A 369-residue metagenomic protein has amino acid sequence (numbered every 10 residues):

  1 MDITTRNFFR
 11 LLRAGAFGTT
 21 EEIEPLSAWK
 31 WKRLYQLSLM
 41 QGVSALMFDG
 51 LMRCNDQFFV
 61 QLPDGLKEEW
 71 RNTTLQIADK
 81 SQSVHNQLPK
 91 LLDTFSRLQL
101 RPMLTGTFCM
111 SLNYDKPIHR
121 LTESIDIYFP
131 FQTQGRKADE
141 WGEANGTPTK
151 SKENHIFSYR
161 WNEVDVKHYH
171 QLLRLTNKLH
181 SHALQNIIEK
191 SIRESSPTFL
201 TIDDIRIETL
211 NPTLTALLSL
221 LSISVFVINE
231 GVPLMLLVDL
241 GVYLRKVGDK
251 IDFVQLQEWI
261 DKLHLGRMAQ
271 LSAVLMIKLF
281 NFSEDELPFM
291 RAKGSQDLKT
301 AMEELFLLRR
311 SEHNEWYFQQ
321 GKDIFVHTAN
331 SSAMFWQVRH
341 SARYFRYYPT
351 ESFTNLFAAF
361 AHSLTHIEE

Functional and structural regions predicted by a protein language model:
M1-E123, F129-E369: Conserved NTP-donor binding/palm subdomain of two-metal-ion nucleotidyltransferases/polymerases, i.e., the charged
